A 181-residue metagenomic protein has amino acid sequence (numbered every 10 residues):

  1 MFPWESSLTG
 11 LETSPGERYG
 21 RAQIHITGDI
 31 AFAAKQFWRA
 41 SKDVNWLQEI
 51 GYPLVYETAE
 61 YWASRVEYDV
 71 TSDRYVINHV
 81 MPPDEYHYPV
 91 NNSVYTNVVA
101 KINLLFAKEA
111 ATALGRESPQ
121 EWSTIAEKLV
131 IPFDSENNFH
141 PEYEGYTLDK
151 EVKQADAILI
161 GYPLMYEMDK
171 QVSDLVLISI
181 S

Functional and structural regions predicted by a protein language model:
M1, V66-D73, M168-K170: Proline-centered turn/helix-capping motifs that create local helix->coil transitions or kinks
M1-E67, T96-N97, L104-A107: Aromatic-rich carbohydrate-recognition surfaces in CAZymes
M1-Y19, R74-S93, N137-L148: Carbohydrate-binding/catalytic loop surfaces
H25-T27, V70-S72, V76, Y95 (+1 more regions): Short, solvent-exposed loop/turn segments at the edges of secondary structure
F37, P82, M165-E167: Short, glycine-/Ser/Thr-/acidic-enriched flexible segments
W46-I50, E67-I77, L114-E121: Short, glycine/acidic-rich hinge or "gate" loops at secondary-structure transitions that mediate conformational
E49, L105, E109-T112, R116-S181: Active-site core of glycosidic bond-cleaving carbohydrate-active enzymes
I77-I125: C-terminal, helix-dominated tail/subdomain
